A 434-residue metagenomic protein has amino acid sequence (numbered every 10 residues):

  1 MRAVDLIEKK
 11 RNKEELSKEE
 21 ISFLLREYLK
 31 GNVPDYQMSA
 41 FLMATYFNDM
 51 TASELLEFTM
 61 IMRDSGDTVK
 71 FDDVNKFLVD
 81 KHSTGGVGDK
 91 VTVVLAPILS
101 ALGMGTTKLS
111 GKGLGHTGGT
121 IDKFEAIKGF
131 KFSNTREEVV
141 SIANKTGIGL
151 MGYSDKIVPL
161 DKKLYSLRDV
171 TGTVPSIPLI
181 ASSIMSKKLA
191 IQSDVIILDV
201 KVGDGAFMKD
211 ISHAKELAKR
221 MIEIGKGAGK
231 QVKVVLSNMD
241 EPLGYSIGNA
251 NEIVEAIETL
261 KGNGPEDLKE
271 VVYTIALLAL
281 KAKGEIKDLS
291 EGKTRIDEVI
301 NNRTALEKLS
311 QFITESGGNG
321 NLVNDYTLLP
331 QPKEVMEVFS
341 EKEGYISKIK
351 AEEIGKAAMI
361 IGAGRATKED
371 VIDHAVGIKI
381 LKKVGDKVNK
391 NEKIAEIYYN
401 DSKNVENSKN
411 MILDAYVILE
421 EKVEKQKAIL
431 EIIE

Functional and structural regions predicted by a protein language model:
M1-G88, A101, A126-I127, K308-N319 (+1 more regions): Acidic, glycine/proline-rich low-complexity segments that act as flexible tails and inter-domain linkers
D5, K10, E15-K18, Y28 (+6 more regions): Well-ordered secondary-structure scaffolds
A44-Y46, K123-E125, D161-V170, D199-M208 (+1 more regions): Active-site-proximal beta-alpha loop/turn segments in soluble metabolic enzymes
F47, V93-T106, K187-Q192, I224-A228 (+1 more regions): Alpha-helix C-terminal capping segments
F77-S100, M104-H116: Glycine/serine-rich anion-binding loops at beta->alpha junctions that coordinate negatively charged ligand groups
D80, T106-S110, F132-T135, L150-Y153 (+2 more regions): General beta-strand structural signal in soluble alpha/beta enzymes
K123-G149, K219-G225, G229: A glycine-rich helix N-cap at a beta->alpha junction
N144-S193: Phosphate/diphosphate-binding glycine-rich loops and adjacent basic-rich segments that engage nucleotide
